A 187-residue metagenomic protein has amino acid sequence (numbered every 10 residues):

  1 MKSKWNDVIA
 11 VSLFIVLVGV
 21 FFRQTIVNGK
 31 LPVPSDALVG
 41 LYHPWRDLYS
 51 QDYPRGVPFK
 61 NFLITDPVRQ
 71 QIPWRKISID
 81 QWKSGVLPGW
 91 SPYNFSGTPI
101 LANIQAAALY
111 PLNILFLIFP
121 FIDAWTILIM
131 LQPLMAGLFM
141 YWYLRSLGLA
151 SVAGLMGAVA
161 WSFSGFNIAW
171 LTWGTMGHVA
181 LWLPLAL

Functional and structural regions predicted by a protein language model:
M1-A10: N-terminal membrane topogenic signal
A10-F22: Hydrophobic membrane-insertion alpha-helices, especially the h-region of bacterial N-terminal signal peptides
V11, M130, A150-S151, L155 (+1 more regions): Hydrophobic alpha-helical transmembrane segments of integral membrane proteins, especially multi-pass transporters
G19-M140, V159-P184: Membrane-interface coil-to-helix junctions
Y141-S162: Transmembrane-helix signature of polytopic, membrane-embedded enzymes that assemble or transfer cell-envelope glycans
